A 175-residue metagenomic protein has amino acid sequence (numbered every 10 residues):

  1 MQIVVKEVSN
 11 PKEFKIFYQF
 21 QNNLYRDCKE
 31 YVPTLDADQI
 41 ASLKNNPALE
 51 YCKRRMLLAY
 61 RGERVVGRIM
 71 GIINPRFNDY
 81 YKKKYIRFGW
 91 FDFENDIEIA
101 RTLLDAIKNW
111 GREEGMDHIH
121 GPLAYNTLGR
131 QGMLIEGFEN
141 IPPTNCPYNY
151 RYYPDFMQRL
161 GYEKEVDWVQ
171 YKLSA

Functional and structural regions predicted by a protein language model:
M1-N45, W168: Short amphipathic alpha-helix that is part of the acyltransferase structural core
E7, Y18-Q21, E50-R54, R68-G71: Membrane-embedded alpha-helical bundles of multi-pass transporters/translocases, especially carrier/permease families
K44-L58: A short helix-loop-beta-strand connector motif used in the catalytic cores of GNAT acetyltransferases and, in some
L58, R64-N74: Conserved beta-strand in the GNAT
G67, V166-D167: A structural microfeature
Y80-E163: Acyl-donor binding region in acyl/amide transferases
E163, V169-A175: C-terminal "cap" of GNAT-fold acetyltransferases
